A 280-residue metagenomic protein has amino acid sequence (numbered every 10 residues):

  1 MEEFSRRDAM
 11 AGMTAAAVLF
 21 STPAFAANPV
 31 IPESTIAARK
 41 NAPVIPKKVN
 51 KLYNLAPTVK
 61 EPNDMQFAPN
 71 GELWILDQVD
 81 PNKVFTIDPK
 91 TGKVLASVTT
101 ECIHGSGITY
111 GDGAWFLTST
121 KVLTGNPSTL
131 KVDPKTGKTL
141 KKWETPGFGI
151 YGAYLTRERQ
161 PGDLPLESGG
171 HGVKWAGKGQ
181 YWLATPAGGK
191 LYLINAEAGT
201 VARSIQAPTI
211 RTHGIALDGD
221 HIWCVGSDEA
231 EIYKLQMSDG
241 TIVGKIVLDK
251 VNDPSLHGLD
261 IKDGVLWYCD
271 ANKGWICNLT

Functional and structural regions predicted by a protein language model:
E2-A16: N-terminal secretory signal peptides and thylakoid transit peptides that target proteins across membranes
A38-T58: A short helix->beta-strand "capping" segment at the edge of beta-propeller domains
V49-L55, K93-V98, L140-W143, T156-D163 (+2 more regions): A short beta-strand motif characteristic of beta-propeller blades
P57-A68, E101-G111, S119, G147-A176 (+2 more regions): Beta-rich, blade/repeat-based domains predominating in secreted/periplasmic proteins but also intracellular
I75-D80, L117-G125, P165-L166, L183-A187 (+2 more regions): Conserved beta-strand positions in repeat-built beta-propeller and related beta-rich domains
K83, T124-T129, I232-Y233, W275-N278: Structural motif
D88-T91, D133-T136, N195-G199, Q236-G240 (+1 more regions): Short loop/turn segments that connect beta-strands within beta-propeller blades
H257-T280: Blade-level signature of beta-propeller repeat domains, shared across WD40, Kelch, NHL, RCC1 and BNR/Asp-box propellers
